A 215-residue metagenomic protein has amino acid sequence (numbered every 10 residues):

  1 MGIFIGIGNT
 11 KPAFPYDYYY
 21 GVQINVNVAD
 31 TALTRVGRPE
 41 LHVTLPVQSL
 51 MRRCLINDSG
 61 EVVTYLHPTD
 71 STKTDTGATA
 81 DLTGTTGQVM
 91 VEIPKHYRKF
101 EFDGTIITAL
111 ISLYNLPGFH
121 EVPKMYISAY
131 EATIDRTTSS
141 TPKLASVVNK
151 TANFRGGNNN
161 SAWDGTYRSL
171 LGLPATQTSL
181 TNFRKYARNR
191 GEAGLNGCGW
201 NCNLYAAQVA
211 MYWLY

Functional and structural regions predicted by a protein language model:
M1-Y16: Enriched but not universal
G6, P94, S128: Residues in well-ordered beta-strands of folded domains
F14-Q48: Primarily auto-inhibitory N-terminal propeptides
N27-A29, H96-R98, A132-I134, A207: Acidic glycine-/aspartate-rich tracts in secreted/extracellular proteins
A32, K99-G104, I134-S140: Short, solvent-exposed loop/turn elements at domain surfaces
Q48-Y114: Extended, Lys/Arg-enriched charged tracts that mediate electrostatic binding to polyanionic substrates
A80, G84-G87, I111-Y215: Short aromatic-cysteine micro-motif
